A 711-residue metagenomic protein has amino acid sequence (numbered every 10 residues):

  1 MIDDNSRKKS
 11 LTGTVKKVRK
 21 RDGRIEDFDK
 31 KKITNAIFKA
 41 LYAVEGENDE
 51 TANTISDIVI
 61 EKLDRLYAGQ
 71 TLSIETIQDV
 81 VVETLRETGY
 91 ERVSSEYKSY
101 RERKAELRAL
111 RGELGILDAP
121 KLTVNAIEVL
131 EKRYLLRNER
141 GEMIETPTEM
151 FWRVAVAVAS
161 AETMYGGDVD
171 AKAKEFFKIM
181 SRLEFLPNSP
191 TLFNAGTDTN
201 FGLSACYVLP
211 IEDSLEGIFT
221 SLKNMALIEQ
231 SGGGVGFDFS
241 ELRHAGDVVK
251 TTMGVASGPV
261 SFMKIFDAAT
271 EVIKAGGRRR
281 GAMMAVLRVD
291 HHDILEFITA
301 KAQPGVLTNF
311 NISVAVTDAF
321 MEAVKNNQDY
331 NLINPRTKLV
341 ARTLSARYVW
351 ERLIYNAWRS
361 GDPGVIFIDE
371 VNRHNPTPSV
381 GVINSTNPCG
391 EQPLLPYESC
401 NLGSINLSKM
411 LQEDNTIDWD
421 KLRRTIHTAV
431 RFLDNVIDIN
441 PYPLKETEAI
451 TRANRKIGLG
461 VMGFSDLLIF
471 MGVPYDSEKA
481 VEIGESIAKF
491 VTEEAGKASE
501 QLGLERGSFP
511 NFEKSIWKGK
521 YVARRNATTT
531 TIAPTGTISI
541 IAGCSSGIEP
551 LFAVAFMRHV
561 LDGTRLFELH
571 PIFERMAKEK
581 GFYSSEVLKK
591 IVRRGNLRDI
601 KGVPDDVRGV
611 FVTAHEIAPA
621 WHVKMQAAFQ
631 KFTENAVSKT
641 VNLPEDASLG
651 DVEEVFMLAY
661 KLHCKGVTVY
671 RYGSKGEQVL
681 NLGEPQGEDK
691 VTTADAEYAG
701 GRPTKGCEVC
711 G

Functional and structural regions predicted by a protein language model:
M1-K17, R24, E47-A157, E162 (+1 more regions): Core nucleic-acid recognition elements
D29-N48, W152-S160, S546: Short, surface-exposed, low-complexity cationic segments
Y90, E96-L110, A315-V316, F320 (+7 more regions): Terminal amphipathic helices with adjacent charged low-complexity linkers/tails
A109-A173, T197, L242, T251-I265 (+4 more regions): Conserved, charged catalytic cores of large soluble enzymes
A119-I127, R133, E162-N200, A226 (+1 more regions): Conserved oxyanion/phosphate-binding beta-strand-loop segments in alpha/beta enzyme cores
A155-M164, F177-T251, V255, P259-F262 (+8 more regions): Function-dense linear segments that define catalytic or interfacial modules in macromolecule-processing proteins
T197, N384, G390-P393, L433-D438 (+4 more regions): Catalytic alpha/beta core of large soluble enzyme barrels
L222, T425-E448, R452, K456 (+3 more regions): Internal maturation/activation junctions in enzymes
